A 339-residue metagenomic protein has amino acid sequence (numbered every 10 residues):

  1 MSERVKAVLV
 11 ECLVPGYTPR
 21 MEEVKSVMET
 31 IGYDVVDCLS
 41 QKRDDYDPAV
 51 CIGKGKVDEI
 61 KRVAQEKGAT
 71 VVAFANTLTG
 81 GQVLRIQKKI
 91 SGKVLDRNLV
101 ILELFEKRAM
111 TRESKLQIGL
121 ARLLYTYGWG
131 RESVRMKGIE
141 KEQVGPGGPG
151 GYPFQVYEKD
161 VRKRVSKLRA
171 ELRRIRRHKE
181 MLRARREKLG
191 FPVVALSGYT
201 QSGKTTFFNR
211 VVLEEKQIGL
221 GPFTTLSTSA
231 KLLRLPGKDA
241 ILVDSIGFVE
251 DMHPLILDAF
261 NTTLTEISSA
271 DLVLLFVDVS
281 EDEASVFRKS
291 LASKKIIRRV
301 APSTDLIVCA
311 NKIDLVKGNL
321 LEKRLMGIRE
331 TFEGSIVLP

Functional and structural regions predicted by a protein language model:
M1-E103: N-terminal accessory targeting/assembly segments
R4, S133-N261, I267, L272: Conserved G1/Walker A P-loop phosphate-binding module
V10-C12, S197, F276, C309: Short hydrophobic segments within beta-strands
L13-P15, D47-A49, R108, E215 (+2 more regions): Flexible beta-alpha connector loops of hexameric P-loop NTPases
Y17, G53, L116, G219 (+2 more regions): Short, conserved glycine- and acidic-residue-centered signature motifs in active-site or ligand-binding loops
R20-E29, V57-E66, A73, T77-G92 (+2 more regions): Conserved C-terminal guanine-recognition region of P-loop GTPase G domains, centered on the G4
V71-F74, I218, V337: Short catalytic-loop micro-motif centered on adjacent basic/acidic residues
K89-P149, D314-P339: Canonical P-loop GTPase G-domain recognition
